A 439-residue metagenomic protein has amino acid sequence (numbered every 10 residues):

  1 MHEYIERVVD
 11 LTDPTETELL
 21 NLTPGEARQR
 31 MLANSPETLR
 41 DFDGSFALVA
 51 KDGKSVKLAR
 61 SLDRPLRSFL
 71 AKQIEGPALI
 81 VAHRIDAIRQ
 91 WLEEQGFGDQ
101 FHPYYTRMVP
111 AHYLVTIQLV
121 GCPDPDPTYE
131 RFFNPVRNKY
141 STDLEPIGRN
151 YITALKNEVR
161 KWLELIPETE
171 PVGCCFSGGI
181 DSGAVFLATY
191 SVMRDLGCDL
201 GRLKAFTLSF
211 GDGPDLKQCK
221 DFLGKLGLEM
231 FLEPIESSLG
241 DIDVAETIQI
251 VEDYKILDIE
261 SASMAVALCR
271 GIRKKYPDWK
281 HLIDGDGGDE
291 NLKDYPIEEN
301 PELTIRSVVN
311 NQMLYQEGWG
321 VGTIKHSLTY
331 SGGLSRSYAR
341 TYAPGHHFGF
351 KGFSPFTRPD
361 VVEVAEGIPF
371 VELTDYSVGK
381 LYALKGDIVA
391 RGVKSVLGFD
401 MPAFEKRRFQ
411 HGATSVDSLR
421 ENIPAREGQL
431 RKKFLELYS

Functional and structural regions predicted by a protein language model:
M1-I235: Cysteine-centered catalytic environments shared across enzyme families
N21-T23, T329, G333, M401: Helix-centric, low-specificity signal for extended rod-like, repetitive segments
K54-K57, V136-L397, Q410-P424, F434-Y438: ATP-dependent adenylate-handling active sites, centered on carboxylate activation for C-N bond formation
G398-R407: A short alpha-helix-loop-beta-strand transition element characteristic of N-terminal alpha/beta dinucleotide-binding
R426-Q429: Non-catalytic structural connector segments
